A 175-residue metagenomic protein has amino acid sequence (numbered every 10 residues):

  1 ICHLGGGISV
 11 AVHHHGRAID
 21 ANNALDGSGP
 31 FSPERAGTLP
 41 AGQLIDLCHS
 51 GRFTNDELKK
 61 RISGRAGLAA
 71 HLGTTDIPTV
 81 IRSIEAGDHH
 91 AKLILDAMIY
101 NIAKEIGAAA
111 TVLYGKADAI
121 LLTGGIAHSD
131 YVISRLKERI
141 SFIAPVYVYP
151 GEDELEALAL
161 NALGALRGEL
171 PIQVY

Functional and structural regions predicted by a protein language model:
I1-C2, E57-G64, D118-L122: Beta-strand segments within the central parallel beta-sheet cores of soluble alpha/beta enzyme folds
I1-G29, Q173-V174: Phosphate-binding/catalytic loop of phosphoryl-transfer enzymes
I1-G5, P33-A36, V148-E156: Active-site nucleophile and cofactor-binding loops and adjacent substrate-binding regions of central metabolic enzymes
H15, I19-T74: Glycine-rich phosphate-binding loop plus the immediately following alpha-helix
K60-Y114: Adenine-nucleotide phosphate-binding core of ATP-dependent small-molecule kinases
A117-L136: Glycine-rich phosphate-binding loops at beta-strand->alpha-helix junctions
A127-H128, Y147-Y175: Glycine-rich phosphate-binding/hydrolytic loop that grips phosphoryl groups
